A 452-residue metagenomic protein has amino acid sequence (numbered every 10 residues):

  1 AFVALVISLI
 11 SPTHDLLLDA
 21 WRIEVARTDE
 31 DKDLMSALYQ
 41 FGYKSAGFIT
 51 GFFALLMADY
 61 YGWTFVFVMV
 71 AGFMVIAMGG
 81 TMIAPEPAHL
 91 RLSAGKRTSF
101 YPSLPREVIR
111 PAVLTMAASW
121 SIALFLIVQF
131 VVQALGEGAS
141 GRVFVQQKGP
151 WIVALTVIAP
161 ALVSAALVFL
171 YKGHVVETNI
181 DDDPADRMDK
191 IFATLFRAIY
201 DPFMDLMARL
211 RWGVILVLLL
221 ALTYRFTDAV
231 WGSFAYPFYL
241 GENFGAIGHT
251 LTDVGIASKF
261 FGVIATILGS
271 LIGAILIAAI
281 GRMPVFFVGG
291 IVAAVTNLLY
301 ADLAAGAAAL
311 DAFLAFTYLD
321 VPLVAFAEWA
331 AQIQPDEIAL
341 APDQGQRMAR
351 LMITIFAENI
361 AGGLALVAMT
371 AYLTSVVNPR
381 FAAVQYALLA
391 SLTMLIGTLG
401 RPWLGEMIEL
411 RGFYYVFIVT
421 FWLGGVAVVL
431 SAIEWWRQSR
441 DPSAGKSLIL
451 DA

Functional and structural regions predicted by a protein language model:
A1, I291-D343: C-terminal ends and interior cores of transmembrane alpha-helices in multi-pass membrane transporters/permeases
T13-R27, G363-N378: Intracellular juxtamembrane helix-capping segments at the cytosolic ends of symmetry-related transmembrane helices
I23, R27-L38, L251-D253, M348-A349 (+1 more regions): Loop-to-transmembrane helix entry/capping segments in MFS-fold secondary transporters and related SLC/MFSD carriers
R27-L220, S431-A452: Intracellular loop-helix junctions on the cytosolic face of multi-pass helical membrane proteins
A58, L268-F287, E406-E409: Helix-to-loop junctions at the C-terminal end of transmembrane segments in multipass secondary transporters
G136-Q146, L220, Y224, S233-G255: Short amphipathic helix-loop junctions that connect adjacent transmembrane helices in Major Facilitator Superfamily/SLC
T156-L167, V254-A278, G289-A301, G397-G400: Transmembrane alpha-helices of Major Facilitator/SLC transporters
V376-E409: A late C-terminal transmembrane helix in Major Facilitator Superfamily
